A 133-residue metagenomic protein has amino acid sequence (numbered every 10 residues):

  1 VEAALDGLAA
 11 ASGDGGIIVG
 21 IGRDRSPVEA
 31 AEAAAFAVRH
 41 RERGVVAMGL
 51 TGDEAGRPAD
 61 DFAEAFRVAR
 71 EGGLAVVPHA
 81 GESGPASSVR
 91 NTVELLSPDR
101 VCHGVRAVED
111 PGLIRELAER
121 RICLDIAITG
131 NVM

Functional and structural regions predicted by a protein language model:
E2-G16, E29-G49, A55-P78, E82-S97 (+1 more regions): Histidine/acidic residue-rich metal-binding segments in metalloenzymes
I18-V28, G81, M133: Active-site mouth loops of central-metabolism enzymes
G20, D125-A127: Generic beta-sheet signal
R100: Conserved active-site segment immediately N-terminal to the catalytic lysine that forms the internal aldimine
G104-V108, I128-V132: Short, acidic/turn-prone active-site loops that include or flank metal/cofactor- and phosphate-binding residues
